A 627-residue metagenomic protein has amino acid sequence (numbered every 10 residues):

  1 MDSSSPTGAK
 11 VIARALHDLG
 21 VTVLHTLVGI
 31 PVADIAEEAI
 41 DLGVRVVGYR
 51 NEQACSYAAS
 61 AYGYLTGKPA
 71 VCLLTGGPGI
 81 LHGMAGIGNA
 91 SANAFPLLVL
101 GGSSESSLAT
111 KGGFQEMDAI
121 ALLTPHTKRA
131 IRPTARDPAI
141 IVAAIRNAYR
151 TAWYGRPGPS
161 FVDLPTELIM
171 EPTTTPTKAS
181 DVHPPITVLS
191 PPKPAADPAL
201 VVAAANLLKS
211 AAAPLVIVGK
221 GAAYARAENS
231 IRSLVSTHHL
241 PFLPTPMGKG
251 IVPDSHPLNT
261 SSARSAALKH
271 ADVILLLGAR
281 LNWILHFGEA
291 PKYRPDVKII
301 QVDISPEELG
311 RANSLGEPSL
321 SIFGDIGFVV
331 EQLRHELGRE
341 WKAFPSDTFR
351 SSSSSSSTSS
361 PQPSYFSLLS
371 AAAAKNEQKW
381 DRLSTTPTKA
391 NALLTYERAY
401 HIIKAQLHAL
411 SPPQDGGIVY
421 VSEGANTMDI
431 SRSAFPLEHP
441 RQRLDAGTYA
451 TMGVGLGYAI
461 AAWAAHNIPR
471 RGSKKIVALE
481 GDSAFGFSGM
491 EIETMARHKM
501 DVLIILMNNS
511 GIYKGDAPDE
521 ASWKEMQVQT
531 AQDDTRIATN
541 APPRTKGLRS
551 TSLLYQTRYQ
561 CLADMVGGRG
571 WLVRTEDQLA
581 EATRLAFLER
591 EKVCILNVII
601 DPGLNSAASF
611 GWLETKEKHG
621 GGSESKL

Functional and structural regions predicted by a protein language model:
M1-S3, D296, I300-V421, T530-T545 (+4 more regions): Phosphate/pyrophosphate-binding active-site segments
D2-D347, Q406, S473, D501-I504 (+1 more regions): N-terminal alpha/beta PP-like core and its mobile active-site loop of ThDP/TPP-dependent enzymes
A9-I12, H17, L27-I30, I35-E37 (+1 more regions): Active-site diphosphate/adenylate-binding microenvironment
L24, V216, F242, I403 (+3 more regions): Conserved hydrophobic/aromatic pocket- or pore-lining residues that grip, position, or stack substrates in active sites
A109-M117, L268-H270, F323, V330-L333 (+1 more regions): Thiamine diphosphate
D163-E167, G219-G221, E423-N426, V598-G603: Short, well-ordered beta-to-alpha junction loops that form the rim of enzyme active sites and present histidine/acidic
G219-Y224, T388-K389, G481-S483: Conserved short loop/turn motifs at secondary-structure junctions
L277, V302-I304, S422, G481-D482 (+2 more regions): Active-site flanking residues adjacent to catalytic metal/cofactor-binding acidic residues
